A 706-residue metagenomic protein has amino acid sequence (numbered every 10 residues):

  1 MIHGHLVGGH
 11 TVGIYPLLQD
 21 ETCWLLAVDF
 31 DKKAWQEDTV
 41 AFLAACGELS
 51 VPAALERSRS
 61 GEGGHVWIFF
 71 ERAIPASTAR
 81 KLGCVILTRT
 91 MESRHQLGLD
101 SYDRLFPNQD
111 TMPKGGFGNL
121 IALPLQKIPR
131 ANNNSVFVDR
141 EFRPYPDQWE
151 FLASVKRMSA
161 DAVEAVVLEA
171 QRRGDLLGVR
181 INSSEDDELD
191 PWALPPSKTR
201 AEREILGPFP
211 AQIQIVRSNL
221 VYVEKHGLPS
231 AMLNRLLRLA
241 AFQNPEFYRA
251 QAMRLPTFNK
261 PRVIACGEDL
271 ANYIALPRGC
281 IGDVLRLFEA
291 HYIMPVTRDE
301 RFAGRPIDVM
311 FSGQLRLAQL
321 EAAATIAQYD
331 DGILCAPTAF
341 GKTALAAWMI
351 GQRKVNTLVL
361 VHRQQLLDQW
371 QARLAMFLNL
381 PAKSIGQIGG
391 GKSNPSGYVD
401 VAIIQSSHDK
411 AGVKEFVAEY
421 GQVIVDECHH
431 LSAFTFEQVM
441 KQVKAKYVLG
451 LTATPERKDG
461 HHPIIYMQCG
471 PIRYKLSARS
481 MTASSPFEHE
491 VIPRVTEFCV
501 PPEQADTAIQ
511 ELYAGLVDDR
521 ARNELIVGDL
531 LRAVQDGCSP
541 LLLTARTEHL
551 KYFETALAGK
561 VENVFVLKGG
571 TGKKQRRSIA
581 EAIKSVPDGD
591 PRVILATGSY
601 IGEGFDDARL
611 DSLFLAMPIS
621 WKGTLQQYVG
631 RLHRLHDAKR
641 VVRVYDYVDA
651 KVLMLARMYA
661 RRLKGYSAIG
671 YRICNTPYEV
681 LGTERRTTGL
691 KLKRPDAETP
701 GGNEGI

Functional and structural regions predicted by a protein language model:
M1-E62, F69-V85, E92: Signature for HUH/AEP ssDNA processing cores
L87, Q364-G391, A558-V561: Conserved helix-turn-beta segment of the N-terminal RecA-like "Helicase ATP-binding" lobe in SF1/SF2 helicases
D368, S384-S396, G412, L541 (+2 more regions): Conserved helicase ATPase core of P-loop NTP-dependent helicases/translocases
G389-Q422, A433-Q438, Y600: Conserved helix/coil segment N-terminal to the catalytic DExD/H
G421-Q422, H429-I492, Y666: Post-DEXD/H (motif II) to motif III coupling segment of the RecA-like Helicase ATP-binding lobe
M467-V491, F498-Q504, G623-R694, G705: A conserved SF2-helicase RecA2
Q504-A545, K551-T555: Conserved interdomain hinge at the start of the Helicase C-terminal
G569-A668: Conserved RecA-like P-loop NTPase helicase motor core
